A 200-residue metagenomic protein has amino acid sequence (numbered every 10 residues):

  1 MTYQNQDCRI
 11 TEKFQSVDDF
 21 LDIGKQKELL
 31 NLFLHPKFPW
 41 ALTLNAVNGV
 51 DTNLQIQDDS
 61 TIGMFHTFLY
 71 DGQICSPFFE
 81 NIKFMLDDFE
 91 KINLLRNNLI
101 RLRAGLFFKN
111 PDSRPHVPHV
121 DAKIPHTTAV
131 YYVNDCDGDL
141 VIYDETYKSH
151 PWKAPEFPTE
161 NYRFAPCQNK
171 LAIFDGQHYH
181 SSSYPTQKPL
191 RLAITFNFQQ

Functional and structural regions predicted by a protein language model:
M1-T2, P151: Short hydrophobic/aromatic-rich motifs at helix boundaries and adjacent loops
T2-R96: Non-heme Fe(II)/2-oxoglutarate
C75-Q200: Catalytic core of non-heme Fe(II) oxygenases with the double-stranded beta-helix
